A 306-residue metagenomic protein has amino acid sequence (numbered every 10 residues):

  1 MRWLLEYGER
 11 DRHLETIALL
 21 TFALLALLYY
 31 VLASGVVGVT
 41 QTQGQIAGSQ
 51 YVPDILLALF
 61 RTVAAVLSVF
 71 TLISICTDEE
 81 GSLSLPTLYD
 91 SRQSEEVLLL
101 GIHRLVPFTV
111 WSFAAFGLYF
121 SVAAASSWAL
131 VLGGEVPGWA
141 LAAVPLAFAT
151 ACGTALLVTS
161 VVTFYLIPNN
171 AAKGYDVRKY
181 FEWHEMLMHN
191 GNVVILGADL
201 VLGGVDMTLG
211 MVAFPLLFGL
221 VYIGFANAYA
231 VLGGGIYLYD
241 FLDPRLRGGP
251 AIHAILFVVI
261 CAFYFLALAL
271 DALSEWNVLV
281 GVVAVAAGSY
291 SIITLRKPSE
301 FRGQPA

Functional and structural regions predicted by a protein language model:
R2-L4, D11-L130, A143-P145: Early transmembrane hairpin module of multi-pass membrane proteins
R2-T21, V106, G233-L295: Membrane-interface transmembrane-helix boundary segments in multi-pass integral membrane proteins
L27-Q41, C76-E80, A125-W128, L266-V280 (+1 more regions): Transmembrane-helix exit/juxtamembrane "anchor" motif
V36-G48, D78-E96, L130-W139, N170-R178 (+6 more regions): Interhelical loop segments of eukaryotic multi-pass membrane proteins
L67-F70, S74, F116-S126, A151-Y165 (+2 more regions): Membrane-embedded alpha-helical transmembrane segments of multi-pass integral membrane proteins
G134-L156, M207-L217: Interfacial segments of alpha-helical transmembrane regions
F181-V193, P250-I255: Membrane-interface loop-to-helix entry segments
G191-M207, Y229, F263-D271: Alpha-helical transmembrane segments in multipass membrane proteins, preferentially the mid-helix core
